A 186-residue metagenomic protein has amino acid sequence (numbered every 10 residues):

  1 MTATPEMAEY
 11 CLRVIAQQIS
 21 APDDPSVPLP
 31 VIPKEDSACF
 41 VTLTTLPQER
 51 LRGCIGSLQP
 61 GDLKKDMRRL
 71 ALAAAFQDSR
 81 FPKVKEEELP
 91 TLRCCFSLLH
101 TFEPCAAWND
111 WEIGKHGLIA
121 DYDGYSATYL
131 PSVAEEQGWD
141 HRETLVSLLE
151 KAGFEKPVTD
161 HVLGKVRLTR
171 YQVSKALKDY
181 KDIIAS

Functional and structural regions predicted by a protein language model:
M1-S186: Basic nucleic-acid-binding interfaces
